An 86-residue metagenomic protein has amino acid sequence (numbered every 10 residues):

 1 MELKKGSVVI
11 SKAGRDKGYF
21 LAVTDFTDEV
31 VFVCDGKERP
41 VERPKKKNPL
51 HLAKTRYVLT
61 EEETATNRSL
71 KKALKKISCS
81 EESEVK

Functional and structural regions predicted by a protein language model:
M1-K5, K12, A22-K86: Ferredoxin-like alpha/beta domains used as RNA- or RNAP-binding modules
G14-K17: Short, charged beta-turn/beta-strand-edge "cap" motif at the junction between a beta-strand and an adjacent loop
